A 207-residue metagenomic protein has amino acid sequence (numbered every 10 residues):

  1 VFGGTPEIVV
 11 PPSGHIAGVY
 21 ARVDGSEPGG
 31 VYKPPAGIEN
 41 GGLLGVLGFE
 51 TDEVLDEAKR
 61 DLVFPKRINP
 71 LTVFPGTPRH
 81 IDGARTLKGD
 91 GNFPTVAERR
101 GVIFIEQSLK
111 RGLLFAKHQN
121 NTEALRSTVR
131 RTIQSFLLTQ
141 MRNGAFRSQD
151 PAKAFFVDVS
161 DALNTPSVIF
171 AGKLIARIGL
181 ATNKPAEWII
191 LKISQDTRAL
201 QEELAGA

Functional and structural regions predicted by a protein language model:
V1-A207: Structured, hydrophobic secondary-structure cores that serve as assembly/anchoring elements
